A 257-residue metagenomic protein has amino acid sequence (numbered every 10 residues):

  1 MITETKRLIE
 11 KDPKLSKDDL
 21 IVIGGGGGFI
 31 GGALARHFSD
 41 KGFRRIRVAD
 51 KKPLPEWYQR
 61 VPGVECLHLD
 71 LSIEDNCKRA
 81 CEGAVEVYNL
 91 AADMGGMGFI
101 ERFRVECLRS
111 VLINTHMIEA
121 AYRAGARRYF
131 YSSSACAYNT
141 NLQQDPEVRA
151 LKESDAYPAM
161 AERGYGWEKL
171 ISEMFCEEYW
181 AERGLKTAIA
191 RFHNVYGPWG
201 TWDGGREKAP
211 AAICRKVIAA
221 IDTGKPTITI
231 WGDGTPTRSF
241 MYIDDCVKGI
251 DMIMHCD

Functional and structural regions predicted by a protein language model:
L20-K41: N-terminal Rossmann NAD(P)H-binding glycine-rich loop of SDR-like oxidoreductase domains
F43-P53: Conserved glycine-rich Rossmann-like NAD(P)H-binding loop of the short-chain dehydrogenase/reductase
V64, H68-V111, A120-R123, T140: NAD(P)H-binding glycine-rich loop region in Rossmannoid oxidoreductase-like domains and their noncatalytic homologs
N89, T115-E162, A188: Conserved Rossmann-fold NAD(P)-dependent oxidoreductase catalytic core, especially the SDR/UDP-sugar
C107-V111, A161-E173, D203-A211, S239-F240: Short-chain dehydrogenase/reductase
A137-N139, G164, A188-P210, P236-T237: Flexible, glycine-rich beta-alpha linker
M160-H193, A212-T223: Active-site Tyr-X1-5-Lys
A181, V195-P198, P210-I228, R238-D257: Alpha-helical substrate-binding/gating segment
